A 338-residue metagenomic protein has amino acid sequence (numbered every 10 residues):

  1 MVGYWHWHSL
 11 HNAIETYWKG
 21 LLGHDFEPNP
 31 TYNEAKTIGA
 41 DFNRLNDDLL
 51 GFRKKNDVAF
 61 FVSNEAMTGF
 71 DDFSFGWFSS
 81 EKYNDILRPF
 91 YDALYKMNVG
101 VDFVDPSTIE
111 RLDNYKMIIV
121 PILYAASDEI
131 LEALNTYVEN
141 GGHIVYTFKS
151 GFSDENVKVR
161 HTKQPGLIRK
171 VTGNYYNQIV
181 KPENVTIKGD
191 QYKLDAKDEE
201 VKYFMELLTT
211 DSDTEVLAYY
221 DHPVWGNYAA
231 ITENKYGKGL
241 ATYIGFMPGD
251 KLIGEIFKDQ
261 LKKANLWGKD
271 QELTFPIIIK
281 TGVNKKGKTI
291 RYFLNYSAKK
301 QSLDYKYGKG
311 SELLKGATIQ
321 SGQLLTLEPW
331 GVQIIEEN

Functional and structural regions predicted by a protein language model:
M1-N338: Carbohydrate-binding surfaces of carbohydrate-active enzymes
